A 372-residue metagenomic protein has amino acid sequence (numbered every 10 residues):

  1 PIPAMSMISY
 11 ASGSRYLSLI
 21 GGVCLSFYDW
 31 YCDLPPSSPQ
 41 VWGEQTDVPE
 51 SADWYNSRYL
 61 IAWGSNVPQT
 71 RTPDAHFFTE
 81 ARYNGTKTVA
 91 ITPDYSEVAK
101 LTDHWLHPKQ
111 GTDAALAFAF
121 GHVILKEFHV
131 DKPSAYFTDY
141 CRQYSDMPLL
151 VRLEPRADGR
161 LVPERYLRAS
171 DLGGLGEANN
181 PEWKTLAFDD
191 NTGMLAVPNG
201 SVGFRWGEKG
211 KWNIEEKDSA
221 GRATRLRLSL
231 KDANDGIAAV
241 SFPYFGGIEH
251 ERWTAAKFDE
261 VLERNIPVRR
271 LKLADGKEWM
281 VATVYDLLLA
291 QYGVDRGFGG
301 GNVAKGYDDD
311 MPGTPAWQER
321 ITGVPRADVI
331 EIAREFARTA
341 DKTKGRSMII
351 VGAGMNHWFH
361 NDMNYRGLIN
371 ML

Functional and structural regions predicted by a protein language model:
P1-M5, N66, A316-I321, V351-W358: Conserved short loop/turn motifs at secondary-structure junctions
I2-N56: Anionic-ligand anchoring segments at beta-strand to alpha-helix junctions in alpha/beta enzyme folds, i.e., glycine
V67-F78: Glycine/threonine-rich flexible loop motifs
E80-T88: A short helix->loop->beta-strand "cap" motif at the edges of active sites that frequently abuts
I91-E97: Short, polar loop motifs at secondary-structure junctions
A99-K100, H104-K342: Long, well-ordered, tryptophan-enriched scaffold segments
D310, A316, D328, I332-L372: A glycine-rich, hydrophobic/aromatic-adjacent loop/helix-cap motif
